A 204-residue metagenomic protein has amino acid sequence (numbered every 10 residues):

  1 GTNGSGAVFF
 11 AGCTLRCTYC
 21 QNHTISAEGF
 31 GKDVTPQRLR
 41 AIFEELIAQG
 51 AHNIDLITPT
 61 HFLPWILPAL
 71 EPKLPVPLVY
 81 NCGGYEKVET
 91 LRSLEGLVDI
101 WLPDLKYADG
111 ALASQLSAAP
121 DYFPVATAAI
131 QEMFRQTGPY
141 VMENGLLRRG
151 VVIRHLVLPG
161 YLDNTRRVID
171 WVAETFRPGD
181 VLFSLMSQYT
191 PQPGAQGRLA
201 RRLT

Functional and structural regions predicted by a protein language model:
G1-T14, T18, N22-A27: N-terminal [4Fe-4S]-dependent radical SAM core
S5-A7, L15, P36-E45, G138-P139: Short, charged beta->alpha transition segments
A11, D33, I57, R202-T204: Residue-level marker of alpha-helix boundaries and capping positions
A11, D33-P36, L162, R166: Electropositive phosphate-/nucleotide-binding environments in soluble metabolic enzymes
T24-F30, Q115-P120, G197-T204: Short glycine-enriched, charge-decorated loop/helix-capping segments at active-site entrances that position
T24-V34, A51-I54: Glycine-rich phosphate-binding "P-loop"
A41-G197: Conserved AdoMet/S-adenosylmethionine-binding subsite of the radical SAM
